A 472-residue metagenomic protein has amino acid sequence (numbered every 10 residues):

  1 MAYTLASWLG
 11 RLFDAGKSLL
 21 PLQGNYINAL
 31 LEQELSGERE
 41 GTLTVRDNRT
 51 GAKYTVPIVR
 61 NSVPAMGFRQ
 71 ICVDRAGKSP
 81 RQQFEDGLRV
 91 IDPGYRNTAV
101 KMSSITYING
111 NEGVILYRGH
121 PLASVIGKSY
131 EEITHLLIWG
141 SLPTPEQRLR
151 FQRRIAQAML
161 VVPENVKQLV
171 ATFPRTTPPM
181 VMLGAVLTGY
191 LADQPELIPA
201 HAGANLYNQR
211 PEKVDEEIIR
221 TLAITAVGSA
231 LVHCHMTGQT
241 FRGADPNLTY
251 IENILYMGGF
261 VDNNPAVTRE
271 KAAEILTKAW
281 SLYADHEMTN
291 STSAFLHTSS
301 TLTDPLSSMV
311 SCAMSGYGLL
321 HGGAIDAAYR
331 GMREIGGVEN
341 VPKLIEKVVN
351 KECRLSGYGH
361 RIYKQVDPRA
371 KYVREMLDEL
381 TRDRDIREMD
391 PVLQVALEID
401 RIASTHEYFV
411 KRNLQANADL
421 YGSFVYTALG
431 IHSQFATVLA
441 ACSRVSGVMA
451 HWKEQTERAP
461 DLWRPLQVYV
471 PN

Functional and structural regions predicted by a protein language model:
L5-N472: Hydrophobic alpha-helical bundle cores within soluble ligand-binding/oligomerization subdomains
